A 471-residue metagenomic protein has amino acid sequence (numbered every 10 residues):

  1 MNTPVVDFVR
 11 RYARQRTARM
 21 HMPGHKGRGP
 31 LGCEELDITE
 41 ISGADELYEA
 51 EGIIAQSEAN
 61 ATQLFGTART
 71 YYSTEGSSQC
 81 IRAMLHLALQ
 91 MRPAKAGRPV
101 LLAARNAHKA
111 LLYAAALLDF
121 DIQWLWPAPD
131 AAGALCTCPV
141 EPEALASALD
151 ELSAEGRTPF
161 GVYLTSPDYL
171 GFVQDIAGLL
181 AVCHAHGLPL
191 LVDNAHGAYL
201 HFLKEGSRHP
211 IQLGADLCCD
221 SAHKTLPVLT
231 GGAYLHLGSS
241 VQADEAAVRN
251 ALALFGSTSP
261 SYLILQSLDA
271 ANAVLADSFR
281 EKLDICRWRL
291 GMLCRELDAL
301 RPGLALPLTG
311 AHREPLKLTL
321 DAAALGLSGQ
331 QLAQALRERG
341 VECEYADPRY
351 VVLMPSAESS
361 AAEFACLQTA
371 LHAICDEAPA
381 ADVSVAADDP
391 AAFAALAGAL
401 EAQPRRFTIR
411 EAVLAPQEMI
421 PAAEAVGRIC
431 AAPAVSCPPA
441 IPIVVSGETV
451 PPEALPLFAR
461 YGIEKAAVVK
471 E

Functional and structural regions predicted by a protein language model:
M1-G52: N-terminal "arm"/small-domain region of PLP-dependent enzymes with the aminotransferase-like
N2-R10, G76-L306: Conserved PLP-enzyme active-site core in the AAT-like
E34-Q79: Conserved N-terminal alpha-helix of the aminotransferase class I/II PLP-enzyme fold
A44, Y71-S73, V162-T165, T319 (+1 more regions): Short glycine-rich or small-residue beta-strand-to-loop segments that form or flank ligand, phosphate, metal/Fe-S
A68-T70, G97-L101, I443: Short active-site oxyanion
Y72, W124-W126, D220, Y345 (+1 more regions): Structural signal for conserved beta-strand scaffold positions within catalytic alpha/beta enzyme cores
D298-P452, L457-G462: Conserved C-terminal alpha-helix-loop-beta "cap" of PLP-dependent enzymes that closes/shapes the active-site mouth
R428, A467-K470: Flexible, glycine-rich loop/tail regions that form catalytic "lids" or insertion modules at the edges of active sites
